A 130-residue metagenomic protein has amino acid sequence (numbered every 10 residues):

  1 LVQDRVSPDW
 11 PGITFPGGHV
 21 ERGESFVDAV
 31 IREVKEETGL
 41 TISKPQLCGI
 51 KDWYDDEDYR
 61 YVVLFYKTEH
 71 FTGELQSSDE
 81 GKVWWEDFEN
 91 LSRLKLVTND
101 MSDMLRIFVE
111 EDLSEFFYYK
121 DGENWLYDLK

Functional and structural regions predicted by a protein language model:
L1, F65-K67, W85: Conserved hydrophobic/aromatic beta-strand scaffold that supports enzyme active sites
L1-F15, T41-I42, Q46: N-terminal strand-loop-strand
P16, V30, V34: Hydrophobic alpha-helical positions that pack around
D52-E74, D103-I107, D112: Active-site-adjacent beta-strand/loop module that shapes the phosphate/pyrophosphate-binding cleft
Q76-F108, D128-L129: NUDIX/MutT-family hydrolases
I107-K130: Charged phosphate-binding loop/patch that engages nucleotide di/tri-phosphates or the phosphate backbone of nucleic
